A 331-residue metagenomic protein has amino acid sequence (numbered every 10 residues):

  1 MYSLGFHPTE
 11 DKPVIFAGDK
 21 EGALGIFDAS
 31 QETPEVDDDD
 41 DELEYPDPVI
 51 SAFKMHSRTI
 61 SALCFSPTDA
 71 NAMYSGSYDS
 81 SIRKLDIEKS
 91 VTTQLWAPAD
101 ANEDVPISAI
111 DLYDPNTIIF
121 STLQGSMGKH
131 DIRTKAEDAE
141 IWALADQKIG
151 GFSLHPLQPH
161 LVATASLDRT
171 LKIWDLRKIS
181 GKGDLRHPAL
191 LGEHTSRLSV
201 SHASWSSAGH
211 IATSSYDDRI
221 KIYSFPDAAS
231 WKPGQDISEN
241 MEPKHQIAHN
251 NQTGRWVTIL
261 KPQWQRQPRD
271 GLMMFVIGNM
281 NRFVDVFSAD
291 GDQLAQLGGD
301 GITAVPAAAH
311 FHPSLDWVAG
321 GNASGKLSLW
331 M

Functional and structural regions predicted by a protein language model:
M1-G22: Beta-strand-rich domains and repeat architectures in extracellular enzymes and scaffolds, especially beta-propellers
L4, L24-D28, I82-E88, M127-D131 (+4 more regions): WD40-repeat beta-propellers
G5-K12, L63-A70, A109-N116, F120-S121 (+7 more regions): Loop/turn segments within WD40 beta-propeller blades
G18-E21, S75-D79, I87, S121-Q124 (+6 more regions): Conserved strand-to-loop turn within each blade of WD40 beta-propeller repeats
K20-Q31, P46: N-terminal, Lys/Arg-enriched amphipathic/low-complexity engagement segments that precede the first folded domain
E32-S61, K89-Y113, G128-S153, H160 (+3 more regions): Inter-blade linker and blade-boundary elements of WD-repeat/beta-propeller domains
W205-D227, Q246-A289: Loop/turn-rich, solvent-exposed surfaces of beta-rich toroidal or solenoidal domains
H310-M331: Blade-level signature of beta-propeller repeat domains, shared across WD40, Kelch, NHL, RCC1 and BNR/Asp-box propellers
